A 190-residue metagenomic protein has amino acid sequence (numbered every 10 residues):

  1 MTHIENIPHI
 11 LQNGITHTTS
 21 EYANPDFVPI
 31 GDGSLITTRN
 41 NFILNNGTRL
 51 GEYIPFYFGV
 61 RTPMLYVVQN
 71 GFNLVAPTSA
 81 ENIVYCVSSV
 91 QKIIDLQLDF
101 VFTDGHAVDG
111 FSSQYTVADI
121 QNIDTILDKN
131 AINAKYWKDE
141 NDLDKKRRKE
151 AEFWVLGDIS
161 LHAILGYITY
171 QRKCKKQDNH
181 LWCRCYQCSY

Functional and structural regions predicted by a protein language model:
M1-Y190: Active-site-proximal loop/hinge segments that shape catalytic or ion-binding/gating pockets
